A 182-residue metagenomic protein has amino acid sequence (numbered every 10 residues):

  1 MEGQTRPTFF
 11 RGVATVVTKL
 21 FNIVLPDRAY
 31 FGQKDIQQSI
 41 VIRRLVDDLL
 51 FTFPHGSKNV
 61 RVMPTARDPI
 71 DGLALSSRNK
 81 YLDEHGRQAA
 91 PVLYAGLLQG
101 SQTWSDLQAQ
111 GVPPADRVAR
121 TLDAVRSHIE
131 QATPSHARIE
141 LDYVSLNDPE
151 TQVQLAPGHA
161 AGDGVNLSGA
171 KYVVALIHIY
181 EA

Functional and structural regions predicted by a protein language model:
M1-Y172, I179-Y180: Nucleotidyltransferase catalytic core that binds NTPs
